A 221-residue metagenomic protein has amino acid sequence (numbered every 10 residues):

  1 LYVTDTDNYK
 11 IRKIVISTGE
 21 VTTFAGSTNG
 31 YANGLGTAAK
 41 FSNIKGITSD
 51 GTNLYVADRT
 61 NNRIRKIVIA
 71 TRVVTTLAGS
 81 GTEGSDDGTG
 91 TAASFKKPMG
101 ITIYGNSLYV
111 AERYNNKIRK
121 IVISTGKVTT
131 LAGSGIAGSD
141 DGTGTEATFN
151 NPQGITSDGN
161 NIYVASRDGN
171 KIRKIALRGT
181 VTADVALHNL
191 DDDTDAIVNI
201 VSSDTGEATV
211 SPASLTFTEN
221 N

Functional and structural regions predicted by a protein language model:
L1-V3, N53-V56, S107-V110, N161-V164: Conserved beta-propeller blade signature
T6-D7, R59, R113, R167: Short loop/turn segments immediately following the C-termini of beta-strands
Y9-K13, E20, N62-K66, V73 (+3 more regions): A short loop-to-beta-strand structural motif that recurs across blades of beta-propeller domains
E20-K45, V73-M99, K127-Q153: Gly/Pro-rich loop segments of beta-rich domains
T48-D50, T102-Y104, T156-D158: Structural WD40 beta-propeller signal
N151-R178: Blade-level signature of beta-propeller repeat domains, shared across WD40, Kelch, NHL, RCC1 and BNR/Asp-box propellers
R178-N221: Short boundary segments that mark the start of a structured unit
